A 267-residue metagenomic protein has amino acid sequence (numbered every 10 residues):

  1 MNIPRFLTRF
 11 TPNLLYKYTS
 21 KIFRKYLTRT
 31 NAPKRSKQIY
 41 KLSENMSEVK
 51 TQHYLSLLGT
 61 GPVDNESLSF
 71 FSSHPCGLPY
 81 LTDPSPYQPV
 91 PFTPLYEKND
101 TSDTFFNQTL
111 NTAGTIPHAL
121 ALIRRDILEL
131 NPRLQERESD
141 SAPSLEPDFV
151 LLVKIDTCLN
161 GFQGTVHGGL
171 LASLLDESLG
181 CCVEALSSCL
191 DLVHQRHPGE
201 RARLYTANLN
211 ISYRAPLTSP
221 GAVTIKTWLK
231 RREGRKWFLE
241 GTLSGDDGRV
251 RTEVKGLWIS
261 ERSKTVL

Functional and structural regions predicted by a protein language model:
N2-S219, R232-L267: Terminal targeting signals and extreme-terminal segments of soluble enzymes
